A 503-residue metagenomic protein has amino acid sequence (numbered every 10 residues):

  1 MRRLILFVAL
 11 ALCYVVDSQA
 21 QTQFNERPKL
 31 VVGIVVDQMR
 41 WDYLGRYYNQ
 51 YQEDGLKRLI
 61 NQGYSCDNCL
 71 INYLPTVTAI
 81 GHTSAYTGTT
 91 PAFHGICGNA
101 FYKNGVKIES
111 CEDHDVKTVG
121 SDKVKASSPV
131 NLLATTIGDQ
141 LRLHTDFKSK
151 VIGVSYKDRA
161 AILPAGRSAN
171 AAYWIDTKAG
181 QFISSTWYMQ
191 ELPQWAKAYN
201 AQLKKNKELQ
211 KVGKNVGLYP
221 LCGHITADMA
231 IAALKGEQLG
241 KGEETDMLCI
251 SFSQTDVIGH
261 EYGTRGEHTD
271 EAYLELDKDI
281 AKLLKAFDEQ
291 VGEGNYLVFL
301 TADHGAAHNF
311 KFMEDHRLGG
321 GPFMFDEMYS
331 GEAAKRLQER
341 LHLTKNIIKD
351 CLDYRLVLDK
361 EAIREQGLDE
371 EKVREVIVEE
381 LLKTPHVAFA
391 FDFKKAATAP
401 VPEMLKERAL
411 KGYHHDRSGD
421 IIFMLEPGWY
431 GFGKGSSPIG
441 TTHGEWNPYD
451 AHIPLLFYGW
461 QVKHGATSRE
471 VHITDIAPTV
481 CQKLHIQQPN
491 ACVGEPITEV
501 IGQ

Functional and structural regions predicted by a protein language model:
M1-E26: Bacterial Sec-dependent N-terminal signal peptides
P28-R40, L59, A85, L141 (+7 more regions): Beta-strand elements within well-structured catalytic alpha/beta cores of enzymes that handle phosphate/sulfate esters
L44-F93, K150-V154: Short, structured active-site-proximal loop/turn typified by the sulfatase FGly-forming signature C/S-X-P-X-R
Y51, N68, V77, N99-A126 (+6 more regions): Secreted, luminal/periplasmic, and some membrane-associated catalytic domains that remodel anionic oxygen-ester
K57, A134-L143, D353-F391, R469-E495 (+1 more regions): Non-catalytic, well-ordered alpha-helical segments in soluble enzyme domains
T90, G98-E244, S253-H260, K383-P385 (+2 more regions): His/Asp/Glu-rich, glycine-adjacent segments that coordinate divalent cations and/or stabilize oxyanion chemistry on
P220-G242, T255-Y296, V376, E380 (+1 more regions): A long, amphipathic alpha-helix that forms part of the scaffold/cap immediately adjacent to metal-dependent active
F323, E327-L368, G440-L484, I501-Q503: Substrate-binding rim/cap in mid-to-C-terminal beta-strand-loop elements of soluble/periplasmic
